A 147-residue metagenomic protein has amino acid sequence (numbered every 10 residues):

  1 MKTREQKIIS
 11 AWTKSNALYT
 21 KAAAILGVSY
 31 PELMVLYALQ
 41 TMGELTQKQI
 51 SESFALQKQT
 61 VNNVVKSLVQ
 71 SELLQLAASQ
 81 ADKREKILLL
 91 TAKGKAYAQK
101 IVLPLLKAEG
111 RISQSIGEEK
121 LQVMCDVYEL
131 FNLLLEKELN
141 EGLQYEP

Functional and structural regions predicted by a protein language model:
M1-L26: N-terminal leader segment of winged-helix/HTH proteins
S15, Y19, E72, A98-I101 (+3 more regions): Hydrophobic recognition helices of helix-based DNA-binding modules
A17-T60: N-terminal helix-turn-helix DNA-binding core of bacterial DNA-binding proteins
K66-D126: Charged, amphipathic alpha-helical coiled-coil/dimerization segments
E119-P147: C-terminal regulatory/oligomerization modules of transcriptional regulators
